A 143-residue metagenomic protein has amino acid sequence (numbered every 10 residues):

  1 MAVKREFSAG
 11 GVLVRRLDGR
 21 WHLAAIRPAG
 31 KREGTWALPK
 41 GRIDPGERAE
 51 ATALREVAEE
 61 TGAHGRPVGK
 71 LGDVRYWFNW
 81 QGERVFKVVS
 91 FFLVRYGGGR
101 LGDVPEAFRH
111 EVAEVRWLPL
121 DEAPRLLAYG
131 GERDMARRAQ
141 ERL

Functional and structural regions predicted by a protein language model:
M1-L38: N-terminal strand-loop-strand
G34-A37, A113-E114, R137: A short, polar/proline- and glycine-enriched secondary-structure boundary/capping micro-motif
I43-D134: Unchanged
R138-L143: C-terminal alpha-helix
